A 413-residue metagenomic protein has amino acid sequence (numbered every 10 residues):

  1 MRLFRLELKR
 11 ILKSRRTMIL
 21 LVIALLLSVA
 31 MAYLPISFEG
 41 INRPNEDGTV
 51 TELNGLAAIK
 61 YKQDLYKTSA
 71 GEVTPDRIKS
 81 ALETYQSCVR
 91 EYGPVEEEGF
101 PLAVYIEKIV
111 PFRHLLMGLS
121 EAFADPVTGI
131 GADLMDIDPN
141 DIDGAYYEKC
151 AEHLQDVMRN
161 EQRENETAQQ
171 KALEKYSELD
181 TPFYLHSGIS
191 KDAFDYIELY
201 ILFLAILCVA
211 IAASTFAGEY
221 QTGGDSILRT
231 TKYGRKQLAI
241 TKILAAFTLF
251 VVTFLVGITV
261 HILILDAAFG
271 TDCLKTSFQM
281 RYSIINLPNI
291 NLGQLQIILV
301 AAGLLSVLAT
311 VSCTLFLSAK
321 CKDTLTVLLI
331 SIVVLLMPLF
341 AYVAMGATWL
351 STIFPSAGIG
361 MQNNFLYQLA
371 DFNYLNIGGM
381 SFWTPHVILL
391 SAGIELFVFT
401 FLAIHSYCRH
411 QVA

Functional and structural regions predicted by a protein language model:
M1-M18: Aromatic- and glycine-rich beta-strand/loop motifs that create alpha-glucan
T17, S306-T314, D371-A413: Alpha-helical transmembrane segments of multi-pass membrane transporters/translocases
L21-A24, K242, S331: Residue-level recognition of transmembrane alpha-helices in multi-pass small-molecule transporters/permeases
L26-V89, D138-E219, I240-K320, N364 (+1 more regions): Secretory targeting signals
Y33-L34, T324-A357: Transmembrane helix segments
T222, T230, T314-L335, C408-A413: Cytoplasmic juxtamembrane regions at transmembrane-helix boundaries
R229-R235: Short helix-to-coil transition segments within interhelical loops that connect adjacent transmembrane helices
W349-N373: Short hydrophobic, aromatic-rich alpha-helical segments embedded in or entering the lipid bilayer of multi-pass
